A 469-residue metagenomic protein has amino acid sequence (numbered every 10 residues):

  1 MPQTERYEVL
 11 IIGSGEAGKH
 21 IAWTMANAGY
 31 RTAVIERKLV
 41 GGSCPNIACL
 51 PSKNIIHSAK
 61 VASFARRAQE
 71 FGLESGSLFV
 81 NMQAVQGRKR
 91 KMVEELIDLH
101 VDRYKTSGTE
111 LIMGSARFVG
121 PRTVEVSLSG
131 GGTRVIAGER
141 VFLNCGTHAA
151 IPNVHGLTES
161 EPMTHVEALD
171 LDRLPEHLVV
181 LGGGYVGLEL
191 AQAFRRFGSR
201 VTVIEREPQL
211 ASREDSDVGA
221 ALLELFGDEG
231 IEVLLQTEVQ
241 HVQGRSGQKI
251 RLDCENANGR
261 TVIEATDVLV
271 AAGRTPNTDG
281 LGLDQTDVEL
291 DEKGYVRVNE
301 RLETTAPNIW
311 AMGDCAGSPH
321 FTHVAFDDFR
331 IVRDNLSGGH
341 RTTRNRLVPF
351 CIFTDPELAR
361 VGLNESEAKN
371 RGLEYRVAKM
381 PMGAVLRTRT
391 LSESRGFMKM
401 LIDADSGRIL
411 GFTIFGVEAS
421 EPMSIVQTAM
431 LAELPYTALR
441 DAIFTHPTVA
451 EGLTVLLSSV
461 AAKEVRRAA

Functional and structural regions predicted by a protein language model:
P2-Y7, E16-A17, T24-Y30, I35-L174 (+8 more regions): Glycine-rich flavin
L10-K38, S43, L50, N54-V61 (+2 more regions): Flexible, glycine-rich terminal cap/loop adjacent to redox cofactors in electron-transfer oxidoreductases
K19, L188, A220: Residues forming the Rossmann-fold NAD(P)(H) cofactor-binding site
W23, Q192, L223-E224, S366: Alpha-helical segments flanking ligand/cofactor-binding loops in enzyme cores
C49, L143-R200, I204, E232-V233 (+3 more regions): Glycine-rich dinucleotide-binding loop and its adjacent helix/turn
E110-M113, R117-S129, I136, G198-E300 (+2 more regions): A Rossmann-like FAD-binding core segment of flavoenzymes
T158-L174, V262-N335: FAD-site-proximal beta/loop scaffold in flavoenzymes
